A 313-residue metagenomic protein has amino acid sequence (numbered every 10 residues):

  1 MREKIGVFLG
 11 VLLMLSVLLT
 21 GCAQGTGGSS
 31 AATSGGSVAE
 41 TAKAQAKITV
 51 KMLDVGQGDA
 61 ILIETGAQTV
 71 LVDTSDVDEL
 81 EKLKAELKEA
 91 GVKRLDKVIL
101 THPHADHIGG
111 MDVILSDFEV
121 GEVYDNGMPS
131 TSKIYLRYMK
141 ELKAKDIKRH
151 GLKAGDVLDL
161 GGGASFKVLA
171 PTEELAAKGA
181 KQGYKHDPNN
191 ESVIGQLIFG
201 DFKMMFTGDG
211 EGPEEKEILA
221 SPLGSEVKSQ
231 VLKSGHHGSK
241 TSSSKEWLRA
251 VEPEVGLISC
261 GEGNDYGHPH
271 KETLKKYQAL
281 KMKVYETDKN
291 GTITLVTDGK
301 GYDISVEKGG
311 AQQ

Functional and structural regions predicted by a protein language model:
R2-F8, S16-Q313: Non-globular, low-confidence helical/coil segments that flank catalytic cores
